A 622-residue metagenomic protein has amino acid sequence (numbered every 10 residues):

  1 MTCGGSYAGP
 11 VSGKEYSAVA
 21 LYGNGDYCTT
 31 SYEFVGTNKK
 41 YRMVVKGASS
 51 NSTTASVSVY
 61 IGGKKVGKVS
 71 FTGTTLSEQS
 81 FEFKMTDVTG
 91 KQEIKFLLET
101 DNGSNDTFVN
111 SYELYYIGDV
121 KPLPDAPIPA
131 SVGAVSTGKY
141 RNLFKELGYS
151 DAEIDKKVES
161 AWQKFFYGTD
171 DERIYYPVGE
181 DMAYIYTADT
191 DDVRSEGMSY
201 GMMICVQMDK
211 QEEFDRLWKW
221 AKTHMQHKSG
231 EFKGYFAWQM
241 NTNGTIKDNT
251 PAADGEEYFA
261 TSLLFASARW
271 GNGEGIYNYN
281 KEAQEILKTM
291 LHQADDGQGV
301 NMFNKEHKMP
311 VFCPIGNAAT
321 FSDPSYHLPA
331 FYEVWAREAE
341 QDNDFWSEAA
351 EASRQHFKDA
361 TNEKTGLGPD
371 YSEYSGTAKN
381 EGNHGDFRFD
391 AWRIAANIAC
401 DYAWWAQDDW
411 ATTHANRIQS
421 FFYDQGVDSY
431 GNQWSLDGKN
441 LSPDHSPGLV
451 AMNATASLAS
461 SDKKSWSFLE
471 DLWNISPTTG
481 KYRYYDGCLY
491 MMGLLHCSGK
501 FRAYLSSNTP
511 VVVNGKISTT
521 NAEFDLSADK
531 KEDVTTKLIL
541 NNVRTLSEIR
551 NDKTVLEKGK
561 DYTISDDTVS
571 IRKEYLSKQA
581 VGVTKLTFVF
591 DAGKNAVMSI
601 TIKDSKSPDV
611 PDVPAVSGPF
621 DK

Functional and structural regions predicted by a protein language model:
M1-K121, K516-S570, L576-V583, T587-A592 (+2 more regions): Extracytoplasmic
K40, T54-S56, S80, K91-E93 (+5 more regions): Extracellular structured ligand-interaction cores
S52-V59, D215-R216, D408-W410: Beta-strand acidic-aromatic groove motif in beta-rich domains, primarily in extracellular
F108-K121, T479-G515, T601-K606: A recurrent domain-boundary module in secreted/ectodomain proteins
P127-S160, D191-S195, G230-G234, D248-D254 (+3 more regions): Extended ligand-binding clefts on enzyme/binding-domain cores
I128-E256, S262, N272, A391 (+8 more regions): N-terminal carbohydrate-binding/catalytic regions of secreted carbohydrate-active enzymes
S347, L469-W473: Alpha-helical repeat scaffolds
S607-K622: Ser/Thr/Gly/Pro-rich low-complexity, disordered linker/stalk segments of secreted and cell-surface proteins
